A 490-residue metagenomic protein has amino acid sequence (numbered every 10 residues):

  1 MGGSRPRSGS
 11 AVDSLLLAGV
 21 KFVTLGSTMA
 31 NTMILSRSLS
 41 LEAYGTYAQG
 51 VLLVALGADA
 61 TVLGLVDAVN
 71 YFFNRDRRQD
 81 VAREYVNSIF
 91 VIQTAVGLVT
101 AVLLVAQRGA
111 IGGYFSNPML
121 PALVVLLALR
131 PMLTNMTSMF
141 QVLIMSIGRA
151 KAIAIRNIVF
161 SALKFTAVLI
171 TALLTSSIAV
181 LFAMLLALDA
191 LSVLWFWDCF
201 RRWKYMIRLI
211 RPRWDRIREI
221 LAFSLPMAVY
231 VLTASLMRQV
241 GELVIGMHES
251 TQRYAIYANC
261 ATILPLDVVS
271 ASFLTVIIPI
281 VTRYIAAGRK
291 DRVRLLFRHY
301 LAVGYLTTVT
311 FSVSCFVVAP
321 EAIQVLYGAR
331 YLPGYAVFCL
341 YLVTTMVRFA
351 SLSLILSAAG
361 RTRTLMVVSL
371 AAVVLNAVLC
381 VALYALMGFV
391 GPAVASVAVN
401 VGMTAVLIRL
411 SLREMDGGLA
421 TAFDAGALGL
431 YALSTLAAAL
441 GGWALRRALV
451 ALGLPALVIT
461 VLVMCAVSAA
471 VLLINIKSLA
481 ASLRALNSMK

Functional and structural regions predicted by a protein language model:
M1-S10, I178-A179, L194-R238, I280-L295 (+2 more regions): Interhelical loop/hinge segments that connect adjacent transmembrane helices in multipass membrane
M1-S27, V81-R83, N87, L120 (+4 more regions): N-terminal membrane topogenesis motif
G2, S250, G442-K490: Membrane-proximal transmembrane or re-entrant/amphipathic helices at the cytosolic face
S8-D67, I92, G97, A101-V105 (+4 more regions): Signature of the first transmembrane helix
D13-T28, F160, M184-F196, F200 (+4 more regions): Transmembrane helical elements of multi-pass membrane transporters/channels
T32, V62-R78, M145-S146, K204 (+3 more regions): Helix-loop junctions and terminal segments of transmembrane helices in multi-pass membrane transport/translocation
V91-L232, Q239, A444: Hydrophobic transmembrane helix module of multi-pass membrane transport proteins
L133-R156, A179, L342-A371: Membrane-interface junctions at transmembrane-helix termini in multi-pass inner-membrane proteins
